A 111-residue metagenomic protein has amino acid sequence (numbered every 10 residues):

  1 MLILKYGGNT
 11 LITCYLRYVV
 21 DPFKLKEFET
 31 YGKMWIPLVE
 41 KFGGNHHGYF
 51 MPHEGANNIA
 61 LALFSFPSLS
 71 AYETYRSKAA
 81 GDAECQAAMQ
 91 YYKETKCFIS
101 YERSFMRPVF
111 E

Functional and structural regions predicted by a protein language model:
L2-G8, N45-L61, A87-E111: Glycine-rich beta-strand-turn "strand-cap" elements at beta-sheet edges
I12-R17, F28, L38-V39, A62-L63: Short, structured motif recognition centered on aromatic/hydrophobic residues
T13-Y18, G44-G48: The feature marks the first
Y15-R17, M51, N58-S68: Accessory recognition modules or surfaces
V20-P22, F66-S68, R107: Non-catalytic surface loops within mature trypsin-like serine protease
V20-T30: Short, surface-exposed ligand-recognition loops at beta-strand->loop->(often short) alpha-helix junctions that present
K24-K26, S70-Y72, E111: Residue-level signal for secondary-structure boundary sites
T30-H47, S65-E102: An amphipathic, aromatic/His-enriched active-site/gating alpha helix that lines ligand/cofactor pockets
